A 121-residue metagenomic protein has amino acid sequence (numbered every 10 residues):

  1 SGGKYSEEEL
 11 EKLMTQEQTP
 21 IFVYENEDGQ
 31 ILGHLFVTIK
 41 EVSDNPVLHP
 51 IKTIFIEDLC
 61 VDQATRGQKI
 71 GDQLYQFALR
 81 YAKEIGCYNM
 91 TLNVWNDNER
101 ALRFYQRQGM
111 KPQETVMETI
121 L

Functional and structural regions predicted by a protein language model:
S1-K12: Conserved GNAT-fold acetyl-CoA-binding loop/helix
E11-V23, F55: A short helix-loop-beta-strand connector motif used in the catalytic cores of GNAT acetyltransferases and, in some
V23, Q30-I39, F55, C60: Conserved beta-strand in the GNAT
H49-Q63, N93, T115-E118: Conserved acetyl-CoA binding element of GNAT-fold acetyltransferases
D58-V61, G67-R80, R107: Conserved acetyl-CoA-binding loop-helix of GNAT-fold acetyltransferases
D72, E84, N96-E114: Conserved active-site alpha-helix within GNAT-family acetyltransferase domains
A82-N93: Conserved GNAT acetyl-CoA-binding A-motif
T91-A101, E118-L121: Conserved beta-strand-loop-alpha-helix junction that forms the acyl-donor binding cleft
